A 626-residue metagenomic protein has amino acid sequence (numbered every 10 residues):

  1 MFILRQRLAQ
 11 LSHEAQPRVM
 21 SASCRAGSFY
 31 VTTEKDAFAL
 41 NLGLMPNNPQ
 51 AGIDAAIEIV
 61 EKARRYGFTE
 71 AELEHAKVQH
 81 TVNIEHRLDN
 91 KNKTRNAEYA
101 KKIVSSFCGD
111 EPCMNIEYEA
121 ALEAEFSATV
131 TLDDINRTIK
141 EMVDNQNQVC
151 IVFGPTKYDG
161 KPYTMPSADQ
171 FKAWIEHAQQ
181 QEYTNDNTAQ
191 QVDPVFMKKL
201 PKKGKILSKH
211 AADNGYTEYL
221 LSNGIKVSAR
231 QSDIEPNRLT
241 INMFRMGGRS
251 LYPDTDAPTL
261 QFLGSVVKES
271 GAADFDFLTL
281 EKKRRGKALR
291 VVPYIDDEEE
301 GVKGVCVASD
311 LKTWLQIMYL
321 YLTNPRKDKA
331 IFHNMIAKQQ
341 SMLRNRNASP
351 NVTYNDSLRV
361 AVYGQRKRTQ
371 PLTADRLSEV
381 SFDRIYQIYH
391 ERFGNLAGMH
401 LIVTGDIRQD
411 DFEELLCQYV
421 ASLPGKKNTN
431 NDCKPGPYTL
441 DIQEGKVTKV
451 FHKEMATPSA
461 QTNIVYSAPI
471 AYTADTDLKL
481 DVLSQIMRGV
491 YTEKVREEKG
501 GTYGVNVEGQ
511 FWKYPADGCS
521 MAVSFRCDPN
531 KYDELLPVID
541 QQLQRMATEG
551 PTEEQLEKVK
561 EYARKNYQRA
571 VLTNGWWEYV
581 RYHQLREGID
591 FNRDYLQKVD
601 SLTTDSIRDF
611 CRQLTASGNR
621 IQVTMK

Functional and structural regions predicted by a protein language model:
M1, A9, E74-V78, V82-E85 (+7 more regions): Proteolytic maturation boundary segments
L4, M487-Y491: Short Ser/Thr-interspersed hydrophobic loop/turn segments at strand-loop and sheet-helix junctions that line or gate
L4-R65, A71-T129, N147-P155, S228-R230 (+8 more regions): M16 family metallopeptidases and their MPP-like homologs
D328-N334, T429-N431: Conserved short beta-strand edge segments in small beta-sheet-based binding/regulatory domains
E391-N395: Glycine-rich phosphate/diphosphate-binding loops that line cofactor/substrate pockets in enzymes
